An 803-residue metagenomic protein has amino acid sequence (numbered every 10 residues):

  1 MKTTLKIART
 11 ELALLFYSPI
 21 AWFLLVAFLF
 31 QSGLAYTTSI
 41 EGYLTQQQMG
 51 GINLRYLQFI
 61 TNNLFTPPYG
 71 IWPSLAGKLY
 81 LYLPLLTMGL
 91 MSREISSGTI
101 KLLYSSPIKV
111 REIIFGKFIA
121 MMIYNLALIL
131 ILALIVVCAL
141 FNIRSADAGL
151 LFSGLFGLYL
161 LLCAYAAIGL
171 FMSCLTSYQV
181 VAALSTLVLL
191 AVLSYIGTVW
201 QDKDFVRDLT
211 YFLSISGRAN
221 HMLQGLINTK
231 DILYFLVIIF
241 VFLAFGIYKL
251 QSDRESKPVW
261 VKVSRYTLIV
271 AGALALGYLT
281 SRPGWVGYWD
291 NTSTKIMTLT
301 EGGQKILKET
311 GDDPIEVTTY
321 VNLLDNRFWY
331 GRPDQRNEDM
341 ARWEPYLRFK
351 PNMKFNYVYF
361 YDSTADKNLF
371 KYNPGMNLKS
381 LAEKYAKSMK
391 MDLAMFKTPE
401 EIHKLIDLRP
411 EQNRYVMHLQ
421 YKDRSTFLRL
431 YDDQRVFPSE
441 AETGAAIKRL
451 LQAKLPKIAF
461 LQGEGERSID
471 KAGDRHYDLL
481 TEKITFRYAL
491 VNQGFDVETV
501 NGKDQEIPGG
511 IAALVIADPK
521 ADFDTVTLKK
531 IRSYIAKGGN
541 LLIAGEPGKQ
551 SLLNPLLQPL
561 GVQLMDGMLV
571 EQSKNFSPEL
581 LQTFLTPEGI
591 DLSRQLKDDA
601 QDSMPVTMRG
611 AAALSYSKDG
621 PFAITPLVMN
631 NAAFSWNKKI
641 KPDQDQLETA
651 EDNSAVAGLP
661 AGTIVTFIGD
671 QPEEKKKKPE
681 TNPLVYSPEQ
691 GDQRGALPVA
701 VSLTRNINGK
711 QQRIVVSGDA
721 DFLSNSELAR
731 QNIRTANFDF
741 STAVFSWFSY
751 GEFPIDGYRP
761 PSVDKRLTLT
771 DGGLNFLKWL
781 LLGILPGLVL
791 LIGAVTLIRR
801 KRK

Functional and structural regions predicted by a protein language model:
M1-Y82, L86, E255, R800: Hydrophobic alpha-helical transmembrane segments
L34-T37, Q58-A76, F115-S177: Secretory targeting signals
S39-F65, L175, A182-E255, P605-V606 (+4 more regions): Terminal transmembrane helical anchor/hairpin motif
P84-Y104, F118: Transmembrane helix boundary and interhelical loop/hinge segments in multi-pass membrane proteins
S256-G284, T292-T310, E316, E440-K457 (+4 more regions): Extracellular ligand-binding/catalytic regions of CAZymes and related secreted enzymes and adhesion modules
R282-K422, F427-A446, A453, L461-E506 (+2 more regions): Juxtamembrane extramembrane loops of integral membrane proteins
R475-G751: Acidic, S/T/G-rich, low-cysteine, solvent-exposed domains in lumenal/extracellular/periplasmic regions of secretory
